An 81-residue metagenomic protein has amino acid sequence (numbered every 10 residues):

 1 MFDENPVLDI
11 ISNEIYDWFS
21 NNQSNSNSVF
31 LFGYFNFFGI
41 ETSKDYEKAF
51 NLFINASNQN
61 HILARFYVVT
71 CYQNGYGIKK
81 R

Functional and structural regions predicted by a protein language model:
M1, G33, V69-T70: Hydrophobic, repeat-rich solenoid/adaptor surfaces of innate immune receptors and signaling proteins
M1-N27, I40: N-terminal alpha-helical interaction modules that lie
N21-V29, N36-I40, D45, F53 (+3 more regions): Short helix-capping/linker turns of helical repeat alpha-solenoids
